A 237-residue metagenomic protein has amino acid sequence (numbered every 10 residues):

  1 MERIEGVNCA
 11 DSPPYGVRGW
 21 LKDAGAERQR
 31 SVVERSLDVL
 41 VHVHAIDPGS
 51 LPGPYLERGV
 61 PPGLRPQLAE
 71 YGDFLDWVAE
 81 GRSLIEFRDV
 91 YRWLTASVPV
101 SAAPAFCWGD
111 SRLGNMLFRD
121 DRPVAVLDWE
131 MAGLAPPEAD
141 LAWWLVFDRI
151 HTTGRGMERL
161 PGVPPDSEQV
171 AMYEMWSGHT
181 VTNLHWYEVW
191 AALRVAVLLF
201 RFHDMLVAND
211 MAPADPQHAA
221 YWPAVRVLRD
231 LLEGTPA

Functional and structural regions predicted by a protein language model:
M1-F87, S97-A103: ATP-binding pocket architecture of kinase catalytic cores
E2-E5, G16-G25, P104-F106, L117-A125 (+3 more regions): Conserved NTP-binding catalytic cores of kinases and kinase-like/nucleotidyltransferase enzymes across multiple kinase
P14-D23, E70-D73, V124, F147-G154 (+1 more regions): Short glycine/proline- and charge-enriched loop/turn segments that cap or connect secondary-structure elements
L40-V43, R88-A139, L145: Active-site acidic catalytic loop and adjacent metal/ATP-binding pocket of ATP-dependent phosphoryl transfer enzymes
A45-Y55, S177-N183, L206-N209, A237: Surface-exposed helix-capping loop/turn segments at secondary-structure junctions
G59, H179-A191: All-alpha amphipathic helical-bundle segments outside canonical DNA-binding/catalytic cores that form hydrophobic
E138-G178, A191-D210: Active-site activation/catalytic loop segments of kinase-like enzymes and analogous catalytic loops in related
A208, P213-A214, H218-A237: Regulatory N- and C-terminal appendages and interdomain linkers associated with kinase/kinase-like NTP transferase
